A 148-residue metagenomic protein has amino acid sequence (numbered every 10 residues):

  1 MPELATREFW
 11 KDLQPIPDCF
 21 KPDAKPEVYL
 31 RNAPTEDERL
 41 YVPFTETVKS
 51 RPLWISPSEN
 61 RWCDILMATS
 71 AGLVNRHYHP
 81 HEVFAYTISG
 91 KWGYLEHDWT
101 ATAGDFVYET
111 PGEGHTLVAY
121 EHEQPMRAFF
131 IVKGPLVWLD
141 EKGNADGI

Functional and structural regions predicted by a protein language model:
M1-N60, N144-G147: A short, N-terminal "cap"/entry segment at the start of jelly-roll beta-barrel domains of the cupin/DSBH fold
K49, H81-V83, Q124: Residues that flank catalytic or metal-binding motifs in active/ligand-binding sites
S50-P52, C63-I65, F84, F106-Y108 (+1 more regions): Conserved hydrophobic/aromatic beta-strand scaffold that supports enzyme active sites
I55, D64-L66, V74-H79, E96-W99 (+1 more regions): Short histidine-centered beta-strand/loop micro-motifs that create catalytic or ligand/metal-coordination sites
P57, G93-T116: Short acidic-glycine-tyrosine-enriched beta hairpin
M67-A68, P80-H81, D98-V107, N144-D146: "Short basic amphipathic alpha-helical interaction patches in structured regions
T69-A71, H79-E96: Glycine- and acidic-residue-biased ligand/ion/polar-headgroup-sensing regions
Y120-I148: Double-stranded beta-helix
